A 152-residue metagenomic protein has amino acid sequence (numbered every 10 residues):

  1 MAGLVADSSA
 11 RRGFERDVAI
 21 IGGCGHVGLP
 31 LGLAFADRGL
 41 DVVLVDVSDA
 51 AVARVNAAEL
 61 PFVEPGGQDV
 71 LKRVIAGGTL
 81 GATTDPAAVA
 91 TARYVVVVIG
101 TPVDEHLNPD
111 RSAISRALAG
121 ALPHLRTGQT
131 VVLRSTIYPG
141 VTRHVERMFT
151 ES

Functional and structural regions predicted by a protein language model:
L4-R16, D41, V47-Y94, G100-N108 (+1 more regions): Conserved N-terminal Rossmann-fold NAD(P) cofactor-binding segment
G23-C24: Glycine-rich Rossmann-fold phosphate-binding loop(s) that bind the pyrophosphate of adenine dinucleotide cofactors
G28-L29: N-terminal Rossmann-fold NAD(P) dinucleotide-binding loop
G32, A36-D37: Gly/Ala-rich phosphate-binding loop of Rossmann-like dinucleotide-binding domains, activating on the conserved
V103-S152: Rossmann-like NAD(P)(H) cofactor-binding subdomain of soluble oxidoreductases
